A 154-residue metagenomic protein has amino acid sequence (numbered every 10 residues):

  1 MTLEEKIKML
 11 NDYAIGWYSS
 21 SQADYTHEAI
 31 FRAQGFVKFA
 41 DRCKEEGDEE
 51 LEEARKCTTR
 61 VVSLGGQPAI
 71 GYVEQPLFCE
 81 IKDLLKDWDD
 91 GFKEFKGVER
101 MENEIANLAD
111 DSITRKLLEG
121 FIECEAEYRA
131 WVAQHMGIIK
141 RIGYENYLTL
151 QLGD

Functional and structural regions predicted by a protein language model:
M1-D154: Iron-associated oxidoreductase/ferritin-like identity signal
